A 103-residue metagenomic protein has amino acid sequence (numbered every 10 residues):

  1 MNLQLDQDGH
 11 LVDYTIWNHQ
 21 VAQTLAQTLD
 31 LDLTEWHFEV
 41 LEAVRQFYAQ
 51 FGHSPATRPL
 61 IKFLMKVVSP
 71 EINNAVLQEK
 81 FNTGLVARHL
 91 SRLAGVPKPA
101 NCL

Functional and structural regions predicted by a protein language model:
M1-L33: N-terminal first-folded block
L5, M65-L103: Helix-rich interaction surfaces within compact, conserved domain-sized segments that mediate assembly or partner
V21-L25, E42-A43, P59-F63: A general alpha-helix detector
A26, Y48, L90-S91: Hydrophobic alpha-helix position signal
L33-H37, H53-T57: Alpha-helix N-cap/helix-initiation sites
E39-E42, P59, V76, L85: Amphipathic alpha-helical interaction segments
L41-A49, M65-K66: Amphipathic alpha-helical segments that form the core helices of the histone-fold
S54-P70: Short secondary-structure subsegments characteristic of cysteine-rich extracellular domains
